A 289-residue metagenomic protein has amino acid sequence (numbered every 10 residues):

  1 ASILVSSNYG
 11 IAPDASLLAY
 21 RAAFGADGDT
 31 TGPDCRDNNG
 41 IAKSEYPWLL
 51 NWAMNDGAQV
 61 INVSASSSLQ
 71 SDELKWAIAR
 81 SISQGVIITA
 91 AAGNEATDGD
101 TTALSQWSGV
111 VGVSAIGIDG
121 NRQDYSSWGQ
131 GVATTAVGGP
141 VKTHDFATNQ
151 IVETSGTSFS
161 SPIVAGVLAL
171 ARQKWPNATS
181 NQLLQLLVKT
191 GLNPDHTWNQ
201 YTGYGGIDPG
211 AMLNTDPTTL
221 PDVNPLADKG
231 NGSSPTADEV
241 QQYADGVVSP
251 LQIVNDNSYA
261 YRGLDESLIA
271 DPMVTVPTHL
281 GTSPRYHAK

Functional and structural regions predicted by a protein language model:
A1-L4, Y20-A22, G139-I207: Hydrolase catalytic cores
A1-N39, S108, N121, S127-G131 (+1 more regions): Subtilisin-like serine protease catalytic core
P13-L17, N55-I61, S83-I88, S108-G112 (+1 more regions): Loop/turn elements at helix/coil->beta-strand transitions in domains of secreted/extracellular proteins
A19, N62, I88-A90, S114 (+2 more regions): Hydrophobic residues in well-ordered beta-strands that form the structural core
A26-A103, V152: Substrate-binding/access-modulating region of protease and related hydrolase catalytic domains
A91-V110, S114-G131, K142-S155, H196-T202: Active-site-adjacent substrate-recognition loops and nearby beta-strands within hydrolase catalytic domains
V132-T135, I207: Substrate-binding/active-site groove segments that recognize and process beta-1,4-linked N-acetyl-hexosamine
W175-H287: C-terminal subdomain of the subtilisin-like protease fold in secreted/lumenal serine endopeptidases
